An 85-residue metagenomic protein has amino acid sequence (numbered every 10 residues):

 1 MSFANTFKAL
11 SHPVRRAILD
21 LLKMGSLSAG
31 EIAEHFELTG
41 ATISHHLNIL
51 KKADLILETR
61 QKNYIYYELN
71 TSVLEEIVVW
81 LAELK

Functional and structural regions predicted by a protein language model:
M1-F7: Short, Lys/Arg-enriched N-terminal segment that forms or immediately precedes the first helix of a structured domain
F3, I65-K85: Conserved segment of winged-helix/HTH DNA-binding domains
P13, G25-S28: Short capping segments at the starts of secondary-structure elements
R16-I18: Pre-recognition alpha-helix immediately N-terminal to the DNA-recognition helix within helix-turn-helix or winged-helix
D20, H45-N48, N63: Base-recognition residues in the alpha-helical recognition helix of bacterial helix-turn-helix
S28, T39-T42: Helix-turn-helix DNA-binding motif, specifically the short coil turn and the N-cap/start of the second
I32-A33: A short acidic, leucine-rich amphipathic alpha-helix
K51-Q61, E68: Beta-hairpin "wing" of winged helix-turn-helix
